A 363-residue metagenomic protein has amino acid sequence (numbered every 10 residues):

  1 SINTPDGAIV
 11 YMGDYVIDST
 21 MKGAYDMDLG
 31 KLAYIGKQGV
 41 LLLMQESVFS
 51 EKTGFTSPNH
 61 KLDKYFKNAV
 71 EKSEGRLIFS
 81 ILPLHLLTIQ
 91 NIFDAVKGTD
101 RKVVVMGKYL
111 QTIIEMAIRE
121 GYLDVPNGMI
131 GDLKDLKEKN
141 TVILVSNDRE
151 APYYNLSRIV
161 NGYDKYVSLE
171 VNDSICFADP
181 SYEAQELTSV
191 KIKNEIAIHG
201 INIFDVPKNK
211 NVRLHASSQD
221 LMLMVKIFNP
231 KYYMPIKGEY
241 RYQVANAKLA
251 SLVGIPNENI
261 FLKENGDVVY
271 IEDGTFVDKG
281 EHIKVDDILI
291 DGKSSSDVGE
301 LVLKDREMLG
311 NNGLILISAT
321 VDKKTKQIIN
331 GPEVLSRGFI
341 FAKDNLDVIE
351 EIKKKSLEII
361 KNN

Functional and structural regions predicted by a protein language model:
S1-D135, N155-K165, L187-V190: His/Asp/Glu-rich metal-coordinating catalytic cores of metallo-dependent phosphodiesterases/hydrolases acting on
V40-L41, G75, L221-G238, N246: Proline-aspartate-enriched helix->loop->beta-strand connector
V70-L77, K97-R101, N172-C176, I201-D205 (+1 more regions): Short, surface-exposed connector motifs at secondary-structure boundaries
M106-D179, G280-V302: A contiguous, basic/glycine-rich beta-loop/short-helix subdomain that forms a polymer-engagement track
K165, L169, P180-G200, D347: Redox- and metal-dependent alpha/beta enzyme cores, enriched for Fe-S-associated oxidoreductases and cofactor-handling
I198-A216, D220: Generic long, charged, amphipathic alpha-helical segments
M234-T275: Anionic-ligand-binding alpha/beta catalytic cores of soluble enzymes and soluble regulatory domains that recognize
V302-N363: Conserved bacterial/organellar gene-expression machines centered on ribosome-associated P-loop NTPases
